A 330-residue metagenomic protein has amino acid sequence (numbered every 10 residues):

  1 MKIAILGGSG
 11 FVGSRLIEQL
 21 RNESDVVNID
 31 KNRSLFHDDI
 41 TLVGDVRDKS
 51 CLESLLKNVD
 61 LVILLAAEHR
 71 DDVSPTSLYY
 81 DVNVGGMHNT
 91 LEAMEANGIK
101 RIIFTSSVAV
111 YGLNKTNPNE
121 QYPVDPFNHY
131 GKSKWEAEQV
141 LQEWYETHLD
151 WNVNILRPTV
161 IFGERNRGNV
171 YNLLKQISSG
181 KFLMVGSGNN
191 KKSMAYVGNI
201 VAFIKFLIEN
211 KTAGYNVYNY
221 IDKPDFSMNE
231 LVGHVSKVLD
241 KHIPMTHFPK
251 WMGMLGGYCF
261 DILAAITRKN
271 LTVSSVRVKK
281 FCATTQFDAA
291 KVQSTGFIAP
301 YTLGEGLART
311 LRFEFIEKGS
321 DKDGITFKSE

Functional and structural regions predicted by a protein language model:
I3-N22: N-terminal Rossmann NAD(P)H-binding glycine-rich loop of SDR-like oxidoreductase domains
V46-G85, A93, Y111: NAD(P)H-binding glycine-rich loop region in Rossmannoid oxidoreductase-like domains and their noncatalytic homologs
N89-H129: Conserved Rossmann-fold NAD(P)-dependent oxidoreductase catalytic core, especially the SDR/UDP-sugar
Y111, N154-Y171: Flexible, glycine-rich beta-alpha linker
N128-N154: Active-site Tyr-X1-5-Lys
N166-N172, G186-I208, Y215-N219: Substrate-positioning beta->alpha
V197, G233, G256, F260-F297: Conserved C-terminal active-site "lid" loop/helix of NAD(P)H-dependent oxidoreductases that clamps the redox cofactor
N210-T272, L307-L311, E317-S329: Mid/C-terminal beta-alpha module of Rossmann-like enzyme folds, strongest in SDR-family dehydrogenases/epimerases
